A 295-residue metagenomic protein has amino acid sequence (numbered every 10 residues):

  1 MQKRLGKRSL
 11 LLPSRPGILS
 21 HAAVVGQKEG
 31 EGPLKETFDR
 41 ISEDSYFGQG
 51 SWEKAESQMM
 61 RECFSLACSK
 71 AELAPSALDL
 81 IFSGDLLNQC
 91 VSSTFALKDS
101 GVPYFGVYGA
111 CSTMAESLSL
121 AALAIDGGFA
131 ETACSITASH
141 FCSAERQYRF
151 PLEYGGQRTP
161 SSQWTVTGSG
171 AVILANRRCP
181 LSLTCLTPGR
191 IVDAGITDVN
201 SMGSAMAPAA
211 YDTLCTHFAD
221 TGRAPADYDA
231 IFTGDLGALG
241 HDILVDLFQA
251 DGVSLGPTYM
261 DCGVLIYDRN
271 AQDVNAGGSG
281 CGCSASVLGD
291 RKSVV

Functional and structural regions predicted by a protein language model:
M1-F105, W164, G170-V295: Conserved "HGTGT" condensation-loop signature of ketosynthase/thiolase-family condensing enzymes that catalyze
L5-R8, A122-I125, Q157-Q163: A generic local secondary-structure boundary/capping motif
L87-C90, C111-S112, H140-C142: A short acidic, glycine/proline-enriched capping/turn motif at secondary-structure boundaries, especially helix N-cap
V91-A96, E116-L118, A144-Y148: Short, conserved acidic/polar surface loops in the N-terminal third of protein domains
Y108-S135, L174, S279-S293: Active-site-proximal alpha-helical scaffold in enzymes
A133-A138, C185-T187: Short alpha-helical "patches" and their helix-cap loops
S135-T165: Flexible, glycine-rich active-site loops centered on histidine and acidic residues that chelate a metal or position
